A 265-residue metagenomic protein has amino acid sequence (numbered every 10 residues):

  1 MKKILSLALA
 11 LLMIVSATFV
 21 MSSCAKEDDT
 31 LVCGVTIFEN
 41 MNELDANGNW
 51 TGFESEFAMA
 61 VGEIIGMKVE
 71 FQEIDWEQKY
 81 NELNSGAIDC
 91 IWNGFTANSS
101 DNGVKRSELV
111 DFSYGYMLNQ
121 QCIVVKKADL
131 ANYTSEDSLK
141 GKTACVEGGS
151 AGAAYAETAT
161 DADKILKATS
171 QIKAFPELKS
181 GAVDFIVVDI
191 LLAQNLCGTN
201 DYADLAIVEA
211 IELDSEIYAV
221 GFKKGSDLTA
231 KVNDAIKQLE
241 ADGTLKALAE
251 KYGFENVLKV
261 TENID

Functional and structural regions predicted by a protein language model:
D28-F95: Extracytoplasmic small-molecule ligand-binding "clamshell" domains of the periplasmic binding protein/Venus flytrap
L31-V35, E136-G149: Short loop->beta-strand "edge-of-pocket" segments that line small-molecule binding or catalytic clefts across diverse
K68-E70, A151-A168, D204, V208-E209 (+1 more regions): Ligand-binding clefts/hinges and TM-proximal coupling segments of bilobed small-molecule sensing domains
E70-N84, A131, L166-S180, D214-S215: Short helix-initiation/N-cap motifs at beta->coil->alpha
G94-S107, Y155-T158, K179, D184-D214: A ligand-binding cleft/hinge motif common to bilobed small-molecule-binding domains
L109-M117, Y202-D214, K224, N263-I264: Short beta-strand->loop
Y114-Y116, V125-A144: Flexible hinge/capping segments at coil-to-helix
C122-Y133, S215-A235: A bilobed periplasmic-binding-protein/Venus flytrap-type ligand-binding module shared by bacterial periplasmic
